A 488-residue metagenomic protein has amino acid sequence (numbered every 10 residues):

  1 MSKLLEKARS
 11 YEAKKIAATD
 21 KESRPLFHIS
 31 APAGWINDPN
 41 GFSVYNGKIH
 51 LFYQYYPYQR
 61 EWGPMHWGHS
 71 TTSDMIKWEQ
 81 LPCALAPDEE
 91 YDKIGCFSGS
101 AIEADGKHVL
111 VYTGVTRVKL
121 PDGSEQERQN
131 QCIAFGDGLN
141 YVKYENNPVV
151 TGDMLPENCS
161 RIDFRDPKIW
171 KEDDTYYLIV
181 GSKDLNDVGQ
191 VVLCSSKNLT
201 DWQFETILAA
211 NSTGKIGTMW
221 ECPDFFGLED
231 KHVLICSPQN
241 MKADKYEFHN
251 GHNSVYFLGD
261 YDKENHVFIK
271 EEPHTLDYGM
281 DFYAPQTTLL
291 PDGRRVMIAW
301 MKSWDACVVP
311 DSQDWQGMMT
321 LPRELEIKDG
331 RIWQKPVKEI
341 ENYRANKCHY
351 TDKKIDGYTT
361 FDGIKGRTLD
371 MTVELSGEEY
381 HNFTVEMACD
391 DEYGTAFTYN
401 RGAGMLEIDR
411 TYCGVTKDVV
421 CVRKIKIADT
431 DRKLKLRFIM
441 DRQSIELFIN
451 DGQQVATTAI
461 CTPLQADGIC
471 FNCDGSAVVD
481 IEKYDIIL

Functional and structural regions predicted by a protein language model:
M1-D166, K171-I216, G227-Y278, A299-D352 (+3 more regions): Beta-rich carbohydrate-recognition and catalytic domains
R9-K15, S254-L488: Beta-rich accessory regions
